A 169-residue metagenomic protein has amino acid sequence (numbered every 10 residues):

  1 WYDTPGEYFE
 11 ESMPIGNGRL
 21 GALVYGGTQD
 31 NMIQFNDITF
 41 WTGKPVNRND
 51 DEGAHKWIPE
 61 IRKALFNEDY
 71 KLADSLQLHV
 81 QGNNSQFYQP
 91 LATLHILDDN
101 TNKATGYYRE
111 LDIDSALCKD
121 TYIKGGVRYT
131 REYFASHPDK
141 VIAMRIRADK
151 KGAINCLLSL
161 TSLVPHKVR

Functional and structural regions predicted by a protein language model:
W1-R169: Aromatic-residue-lined binding/catalytic grooves and analogous aromatic/hydrophobic interfacial grooves in multimeric
